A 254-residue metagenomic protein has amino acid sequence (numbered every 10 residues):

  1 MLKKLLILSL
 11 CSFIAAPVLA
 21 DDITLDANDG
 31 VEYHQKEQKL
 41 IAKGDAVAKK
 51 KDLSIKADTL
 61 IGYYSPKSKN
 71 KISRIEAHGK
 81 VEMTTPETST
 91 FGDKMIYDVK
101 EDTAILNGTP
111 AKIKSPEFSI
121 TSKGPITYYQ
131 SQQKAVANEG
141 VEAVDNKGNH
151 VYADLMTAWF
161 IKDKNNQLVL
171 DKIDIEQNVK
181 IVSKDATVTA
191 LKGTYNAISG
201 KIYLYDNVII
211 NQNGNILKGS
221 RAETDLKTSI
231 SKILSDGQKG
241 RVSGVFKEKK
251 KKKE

Functional and structural regions predicted by a protein language model:
M1-E254: Mature-chain termini and adjacent capping regions
